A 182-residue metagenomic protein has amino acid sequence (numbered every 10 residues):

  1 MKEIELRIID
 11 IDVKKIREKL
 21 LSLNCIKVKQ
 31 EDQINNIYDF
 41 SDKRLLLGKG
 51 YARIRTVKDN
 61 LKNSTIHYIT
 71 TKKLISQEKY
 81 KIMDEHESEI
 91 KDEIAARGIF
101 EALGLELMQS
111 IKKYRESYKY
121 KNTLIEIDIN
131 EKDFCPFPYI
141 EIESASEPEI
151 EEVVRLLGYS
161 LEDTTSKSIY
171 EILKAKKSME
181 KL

Functional and structural regions predicted by a protein language model:
M1-N122, S160, T164-L182: N-terminal strand-loop-strand beta-hairpin
K43-L46, K132, A145: A generic signature of intrinsically disordered, low-complexity regions enriched in glycine/proline and charged/polar
R53-V57, T71-K72, D128-N130, A145 (+1 more regions): A structural feature that tracks compact, well-ordered secondary-structure segments with a strong bias toward
K121-P136: Strongly charged, low-complexity linkers/loops
Y139: Extracellular structured ligand-interaction cores
E151-E162: Long, well-ordered alpha-helical scaffolding segments within enzyme catalytic domains, especially pronounced
